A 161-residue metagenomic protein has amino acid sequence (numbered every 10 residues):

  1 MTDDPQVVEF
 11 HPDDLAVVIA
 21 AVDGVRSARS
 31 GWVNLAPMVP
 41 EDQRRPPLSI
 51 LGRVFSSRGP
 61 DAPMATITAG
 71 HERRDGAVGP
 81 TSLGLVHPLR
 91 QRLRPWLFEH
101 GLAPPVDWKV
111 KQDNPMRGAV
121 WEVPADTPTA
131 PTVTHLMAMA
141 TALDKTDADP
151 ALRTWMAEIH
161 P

Functional and structural regions predicted by a protein language model:
M1-P161: Structured alpha/beta or helical-core interaction and ligand-binding surfaces enriched in interleaved
